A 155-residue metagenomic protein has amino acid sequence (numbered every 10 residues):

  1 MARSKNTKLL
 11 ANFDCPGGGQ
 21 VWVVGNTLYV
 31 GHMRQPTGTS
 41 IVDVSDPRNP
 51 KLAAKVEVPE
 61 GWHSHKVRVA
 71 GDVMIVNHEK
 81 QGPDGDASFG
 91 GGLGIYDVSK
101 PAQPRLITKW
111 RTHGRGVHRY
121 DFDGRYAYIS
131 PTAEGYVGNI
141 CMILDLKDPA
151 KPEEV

Functional and structural regions predicted by a protein language model:
M1-V155: Feature marking well-ordered beta-strand scaffolds used for ligand recognition
